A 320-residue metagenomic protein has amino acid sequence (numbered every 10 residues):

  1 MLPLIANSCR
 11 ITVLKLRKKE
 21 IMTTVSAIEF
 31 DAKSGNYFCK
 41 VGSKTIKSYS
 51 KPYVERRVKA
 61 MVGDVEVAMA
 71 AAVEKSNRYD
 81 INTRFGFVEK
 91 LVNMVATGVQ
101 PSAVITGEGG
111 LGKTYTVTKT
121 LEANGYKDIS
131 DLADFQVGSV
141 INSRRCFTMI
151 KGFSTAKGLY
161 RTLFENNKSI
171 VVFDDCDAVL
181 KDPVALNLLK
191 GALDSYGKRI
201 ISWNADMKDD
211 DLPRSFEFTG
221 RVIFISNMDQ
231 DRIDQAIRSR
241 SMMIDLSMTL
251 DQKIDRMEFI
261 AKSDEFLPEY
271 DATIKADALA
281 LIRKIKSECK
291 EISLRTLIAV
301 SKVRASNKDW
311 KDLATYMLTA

Functional and structural regions predicted by a protein language model:
L4-F38, K47, Y79, E89 (+1 more regions): Short N-terminal "domain-start" leader segments that mark the transition from disordered tails or signal peptides into
M69-A96: N-terminal pre-Walker A segment at the start of P-loop NTPase domains
G98-V117: Walker A/P-loop nucleotide-binding motif
K127-I170: Short glycine-rich substrate-engagement loop in P-loop NTPases that contacts/grips substrate
V172-D174, I200-N204, E217-N227: Structural recognition of the conserved hydrophobic beta-strand(s) that form the central parallel beta-sheet of P-loop
K181-F218: Conserved catalytic/switch belt of AAA+ P-loop NTPases
R232-D251: A short helix-turn-beta junction within AAA+ P-loop NTPase domains corresponding to the substrate/partner-engaging
D264-T319: Conserved AAA+ ATPase small/helical "lid" subdomain
